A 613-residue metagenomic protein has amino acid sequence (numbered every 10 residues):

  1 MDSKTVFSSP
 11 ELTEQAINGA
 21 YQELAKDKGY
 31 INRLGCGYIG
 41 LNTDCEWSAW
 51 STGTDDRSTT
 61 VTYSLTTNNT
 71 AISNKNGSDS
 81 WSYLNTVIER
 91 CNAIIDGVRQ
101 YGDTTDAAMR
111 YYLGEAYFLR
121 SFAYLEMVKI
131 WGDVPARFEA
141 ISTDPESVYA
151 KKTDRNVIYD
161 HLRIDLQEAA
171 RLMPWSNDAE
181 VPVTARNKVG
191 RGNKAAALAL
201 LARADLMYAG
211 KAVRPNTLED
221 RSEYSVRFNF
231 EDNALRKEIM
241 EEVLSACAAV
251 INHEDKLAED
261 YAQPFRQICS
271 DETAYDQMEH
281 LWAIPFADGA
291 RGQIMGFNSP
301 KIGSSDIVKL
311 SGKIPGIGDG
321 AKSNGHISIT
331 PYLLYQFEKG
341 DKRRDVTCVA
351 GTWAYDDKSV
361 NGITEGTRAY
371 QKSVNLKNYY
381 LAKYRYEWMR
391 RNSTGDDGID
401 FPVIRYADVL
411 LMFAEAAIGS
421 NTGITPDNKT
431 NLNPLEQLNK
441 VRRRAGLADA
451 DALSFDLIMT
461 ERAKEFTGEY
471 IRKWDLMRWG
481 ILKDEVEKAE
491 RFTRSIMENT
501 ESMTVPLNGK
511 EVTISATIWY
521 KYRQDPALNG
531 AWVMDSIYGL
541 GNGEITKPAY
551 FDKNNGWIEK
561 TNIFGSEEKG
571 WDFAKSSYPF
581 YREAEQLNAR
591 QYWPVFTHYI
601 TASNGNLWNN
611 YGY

Functional and structural regions predicted by a protein language model:
M1-V61, V134, F138, Y159 (+7 more regions): An aromatic- and glycine-enriched ligand-binding surface/loop that stacks and positions planar moieties
S9-P10, E14-N18, Q22-K28, N32 (+7 more regions): Conserved, well-structured interaction surfaces
T62-S64, Y332-R405, G605-Y613: Flexible, polar/acidic helix-loop-strand segments at domain edges
L84-V87, H161-R163, A185-K188, I268-I302 (+3 more regions): Long, intrinsically disordered, low-complexity segments
G97, M127, V134, Y208-P215 (+2 more regions): Glycine-centered coil turns and helix-coil junctions that link the paired helices within alpha-helical repeat units
G102-L113, V213, E238, N421-N433 (+1 more regions): Structural helix-adjacent loops and short alpha-helical linkers that scaffold large soluble proteins
D106-L119, G190-L198, L453-F455: Alpha-helical scaffolds flanking conserved acidic
S121, L201-R203, G398-G446: Extended amphipathic alpha-helical segments enriched in small hydrophobics
